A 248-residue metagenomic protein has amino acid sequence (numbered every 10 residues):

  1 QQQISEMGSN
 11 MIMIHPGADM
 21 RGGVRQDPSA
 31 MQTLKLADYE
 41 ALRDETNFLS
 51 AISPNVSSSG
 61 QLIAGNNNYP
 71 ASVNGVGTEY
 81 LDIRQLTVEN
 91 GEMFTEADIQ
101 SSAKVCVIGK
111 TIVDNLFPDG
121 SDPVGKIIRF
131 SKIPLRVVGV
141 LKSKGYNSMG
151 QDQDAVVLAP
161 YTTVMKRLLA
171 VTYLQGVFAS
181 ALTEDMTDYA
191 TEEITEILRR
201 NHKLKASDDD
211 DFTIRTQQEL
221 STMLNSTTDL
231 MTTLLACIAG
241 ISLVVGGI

Functional and structural regions predicted by a protein language model:
Q1, I194, K205-I241: Peri-transmembrane interface segments
Q1-S72, V76-D82, D114-N115, M165-K166 (+2 more regions): Hydrophobic, regular-secondary-structure patches
M13, S50-S53, G139, F178 (+1 more regions): Residues embedded in well-ordered beta-strands within globular domains across many folds
D19-S29, R199-D211: Short, flexible, glycine-rich and Lys/Arg-enriched loop motifs at helix boundaries that contact anionic partners
D38-A41, F48, I112, P160-T163 (+5 more regions): Hydrophobic alpha-helical segments typical of transmembrane helices and their membrane-interface/capping positions
Q61, G125-R129, T213: Residue-level detector of beta-strand face positions
N74, E79-F94, D98, A103-S207: Mid-to-C-terminal secondary-structure elements that act as membrane-proximal/extracytoplasmic interface segments
I238, G247-I248: Membrane-embedded alpha-helices of multi-pass transport/permease systems
